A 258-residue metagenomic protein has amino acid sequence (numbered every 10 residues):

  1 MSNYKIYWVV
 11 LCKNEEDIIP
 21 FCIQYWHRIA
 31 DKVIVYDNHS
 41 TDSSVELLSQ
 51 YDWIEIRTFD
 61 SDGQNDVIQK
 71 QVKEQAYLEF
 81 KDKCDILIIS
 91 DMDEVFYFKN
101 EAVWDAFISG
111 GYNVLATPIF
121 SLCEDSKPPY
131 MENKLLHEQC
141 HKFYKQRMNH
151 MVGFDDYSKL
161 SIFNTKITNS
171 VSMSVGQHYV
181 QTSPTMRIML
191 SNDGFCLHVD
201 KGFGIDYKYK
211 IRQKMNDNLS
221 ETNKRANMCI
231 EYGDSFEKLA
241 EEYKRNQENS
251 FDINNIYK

Functional and structural regions predicted by a protein language model:
N3-Q24, H39: Active-site beta-to-alpha loop of glycosyltransferases that engages the nucleotide-sugar donor
V10-K13, Q64-D66, M92: Short, flexible loop segments at the rims of nucleotide/cofactor-binding pockets, characterized by
F21-C22, L47, A102-A106: A short acidic, amphipathic alpha-helical/loop segment
Y25-D62: Acidic donor-binding segment of Leloir-type glycosyltransferases
L48-I89: Active-site-proximal specificity loops/subdomain of glycosyltransferases
S61, D91-V95, N100: Short acidic donor-binding/metal-coordinating loop in glycosyltransferase active sites
D66-E74, K81, F98-K258: Catalytic-site signature of metal-activated, phosphate-bearing donor transferases, centered on the GT-A/GT-A-like
